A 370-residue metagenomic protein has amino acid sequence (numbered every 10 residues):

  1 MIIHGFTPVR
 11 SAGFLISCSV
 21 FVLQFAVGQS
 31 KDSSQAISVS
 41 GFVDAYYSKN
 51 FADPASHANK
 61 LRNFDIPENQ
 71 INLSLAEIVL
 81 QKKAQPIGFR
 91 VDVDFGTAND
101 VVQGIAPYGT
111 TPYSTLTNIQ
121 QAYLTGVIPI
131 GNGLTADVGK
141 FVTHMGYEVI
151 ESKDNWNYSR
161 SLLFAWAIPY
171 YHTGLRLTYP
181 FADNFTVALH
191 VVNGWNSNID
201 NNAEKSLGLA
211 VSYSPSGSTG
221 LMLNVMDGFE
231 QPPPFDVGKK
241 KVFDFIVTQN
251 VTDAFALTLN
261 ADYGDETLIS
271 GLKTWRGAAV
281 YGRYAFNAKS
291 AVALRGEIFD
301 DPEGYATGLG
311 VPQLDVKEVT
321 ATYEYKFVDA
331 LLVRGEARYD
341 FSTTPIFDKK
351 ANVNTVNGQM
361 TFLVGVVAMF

Functional and structural regions predicted by a protein language model:
M1-S33: Cleavable N-terminal export/targeting peptides
C18, F25-E68, V142, Y147 (+4 more regions): Outer-membrane beta-barrel biogenesis signature
D32-S34, K83-I87, P129-N132, T143 (+5 more regions): Outer-membrane beta-barrel channels and translocator barrels
S38-F42, R90-G96, T135-G139, H190 (+3 more regions): Outer-envelope exported proteins of Gram-negative bacteria
G41, N69, L73, I78-K82 (+10 more regions): Residues on the lipid-exposed face of transmembrane beta-strands in outer-membrane beta-barrel proteins
K49-Q70, N99-Q121, V127-S216, M222-F229 (+1 more regions): Surface-exposed coil loops of outer-membrane beta-barrel proteins
R62-D65, N99-V102, G109-T115, V149 (+2 more regions): Outer-membrane beta-barrel pore domains
I66-N99: Glycine- and aromatic-enriched membrane insertion/assembly motifs of diderm outer-membrane and organelle channel
